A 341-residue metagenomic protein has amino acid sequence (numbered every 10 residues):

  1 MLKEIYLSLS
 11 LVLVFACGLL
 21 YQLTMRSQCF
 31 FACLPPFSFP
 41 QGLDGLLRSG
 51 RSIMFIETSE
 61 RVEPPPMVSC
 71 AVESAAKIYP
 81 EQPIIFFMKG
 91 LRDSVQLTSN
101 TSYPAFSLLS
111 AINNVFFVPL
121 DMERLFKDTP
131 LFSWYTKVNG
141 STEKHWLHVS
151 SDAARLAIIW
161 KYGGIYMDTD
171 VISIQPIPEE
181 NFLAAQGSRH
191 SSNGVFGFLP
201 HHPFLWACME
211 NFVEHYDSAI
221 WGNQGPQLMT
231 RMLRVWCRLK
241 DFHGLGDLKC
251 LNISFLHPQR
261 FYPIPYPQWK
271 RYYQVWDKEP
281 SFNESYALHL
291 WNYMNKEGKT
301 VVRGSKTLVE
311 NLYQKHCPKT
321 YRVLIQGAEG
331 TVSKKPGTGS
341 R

Functional and structural regions predicted by a protein language model:
M1-S151, T169-R341: Glycosyltransferase-associated regions of secretory-pathway enzymes, highlighting luminal stem/catalytic domains
D152-Y162: Small-residue hinge/turn detector
G164-Y166: Short aromatic/hydrophobic "clamp" motif used to bind/position activated sugar donors
